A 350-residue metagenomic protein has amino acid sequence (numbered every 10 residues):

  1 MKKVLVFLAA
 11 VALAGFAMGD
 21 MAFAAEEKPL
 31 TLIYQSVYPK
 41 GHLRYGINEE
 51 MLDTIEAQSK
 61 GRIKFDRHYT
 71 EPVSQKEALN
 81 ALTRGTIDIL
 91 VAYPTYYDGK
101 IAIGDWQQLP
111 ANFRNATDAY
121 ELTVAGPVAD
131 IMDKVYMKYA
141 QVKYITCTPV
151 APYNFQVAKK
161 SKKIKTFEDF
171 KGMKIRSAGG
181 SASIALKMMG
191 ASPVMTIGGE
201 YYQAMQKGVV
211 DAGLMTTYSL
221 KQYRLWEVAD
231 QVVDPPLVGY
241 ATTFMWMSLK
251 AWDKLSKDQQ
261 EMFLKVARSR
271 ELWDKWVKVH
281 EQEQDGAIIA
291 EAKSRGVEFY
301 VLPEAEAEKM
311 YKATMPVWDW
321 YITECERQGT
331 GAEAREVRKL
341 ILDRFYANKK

Functional and structural regions predicted by a protein language model:
M1-T31, K349-K350: Short, low-complexity disordered leader/linker segments with a strong preference for bacterial N-terminal type II
L13-A14, G99, G126, S183: Single-residue recognition of alpha-helix boundary sites
A24-A119, M137-K138, V142-K350: N-terminal secretory/targeting leader peptides
R114-K134: A gly/proline- and charged-residue-enriched helix-loop-helix capping module
